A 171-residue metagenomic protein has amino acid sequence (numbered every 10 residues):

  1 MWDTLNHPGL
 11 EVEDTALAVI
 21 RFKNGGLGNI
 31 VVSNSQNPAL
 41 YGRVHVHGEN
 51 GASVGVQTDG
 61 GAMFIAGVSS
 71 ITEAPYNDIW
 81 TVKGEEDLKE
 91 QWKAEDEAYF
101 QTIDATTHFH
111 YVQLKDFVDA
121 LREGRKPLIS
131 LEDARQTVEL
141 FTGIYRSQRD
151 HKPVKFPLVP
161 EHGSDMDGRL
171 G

Functional and structural regions predicted by a protein language model:
M1-W2, N6-G9, L17, F22 (+5 more regions): C-terminal glycine/acidic-rich active-site capping loop/insertion
D14: Short, small/polar residue-rich loop motifs at catalytic or cofactor-binding pockets
N29-V32, G55-Q57: Beta-strand scaffold of nucleotide-dependent catalytic cores
V31-L40, A105: Glycine-rich phosphate/pyrophosphate-binding beta-alpha loops
L114, V138-F141: Short amphipathic alpha-helical/adjacent loop interface patches that line ligand and macromolecule-binding sites
L140-D150: Short arginine-rich
